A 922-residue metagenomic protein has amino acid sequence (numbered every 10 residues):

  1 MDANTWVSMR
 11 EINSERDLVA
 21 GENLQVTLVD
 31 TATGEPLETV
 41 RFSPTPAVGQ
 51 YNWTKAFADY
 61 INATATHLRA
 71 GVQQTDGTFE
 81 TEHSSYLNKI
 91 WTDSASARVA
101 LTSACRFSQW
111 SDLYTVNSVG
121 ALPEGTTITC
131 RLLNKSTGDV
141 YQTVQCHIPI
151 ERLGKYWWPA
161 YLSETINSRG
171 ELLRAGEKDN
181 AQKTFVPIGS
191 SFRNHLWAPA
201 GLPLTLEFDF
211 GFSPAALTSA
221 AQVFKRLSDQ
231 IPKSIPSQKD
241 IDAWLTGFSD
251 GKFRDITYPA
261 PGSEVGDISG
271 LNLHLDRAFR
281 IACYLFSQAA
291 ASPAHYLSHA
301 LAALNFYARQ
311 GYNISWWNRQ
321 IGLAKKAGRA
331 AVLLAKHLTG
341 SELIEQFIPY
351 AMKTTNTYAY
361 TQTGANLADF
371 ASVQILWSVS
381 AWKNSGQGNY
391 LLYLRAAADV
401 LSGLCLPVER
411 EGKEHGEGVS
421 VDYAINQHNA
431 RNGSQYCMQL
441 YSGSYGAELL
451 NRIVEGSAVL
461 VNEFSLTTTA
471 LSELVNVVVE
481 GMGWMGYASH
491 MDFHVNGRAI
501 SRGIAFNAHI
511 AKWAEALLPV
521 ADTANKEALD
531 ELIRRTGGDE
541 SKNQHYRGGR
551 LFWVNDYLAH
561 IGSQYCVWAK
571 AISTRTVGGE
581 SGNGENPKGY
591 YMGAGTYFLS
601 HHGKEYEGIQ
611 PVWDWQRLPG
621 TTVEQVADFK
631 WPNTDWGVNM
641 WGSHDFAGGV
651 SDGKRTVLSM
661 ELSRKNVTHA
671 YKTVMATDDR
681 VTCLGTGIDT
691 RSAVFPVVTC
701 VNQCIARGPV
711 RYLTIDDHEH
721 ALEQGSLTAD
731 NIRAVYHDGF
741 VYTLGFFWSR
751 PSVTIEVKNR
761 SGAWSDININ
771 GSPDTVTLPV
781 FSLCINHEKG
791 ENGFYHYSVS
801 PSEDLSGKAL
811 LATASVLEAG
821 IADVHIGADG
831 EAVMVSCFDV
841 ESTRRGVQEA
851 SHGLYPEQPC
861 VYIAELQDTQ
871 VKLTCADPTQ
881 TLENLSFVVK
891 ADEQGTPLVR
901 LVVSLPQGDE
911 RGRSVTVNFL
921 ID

Functional and structural regions predicted by a protein language model:
M1-A3, R106-S108, P203-Q222, D922: Low-complexity, Pro/Thr/Ser/Gly/Ala-rich linker/spacer regions in secreted, extracellular modular proteins
N4-G21, S108-I128, T218-V223, S806-A819: Disulfide-bonded cysteine-rich modules in secreted/extracellular proteins, activating on the conserved Cys frameworks
N13-S103, V119-P203: Extended, beta-strand-rich, solvent-exposed assembly scaffolds of outer structural proteins
A47, Y51, R152, Y156 (+2 more regions): Extended polysaccharide-engagement surfaces of secreted carbohydrate-active enzymes
N88-R106, R193-F212, I425, C437 (+1 more regions): Extended Gly/Ser/Thr-rich low-complexity repeat segments, especially those forming or decorating extracellular
A216-K239: Extreme N-terminal leader/anchor segments
A243-R502: Aromatic-lined, polymer-binding surfaces characteristic of secreted/periplasmic polysaccharide-degrading enzymes
V554, G793-S798, L905-D922: C-terminal beta-strand-rich structural cap/linker in extracellular carbohydrate-active enzymes
